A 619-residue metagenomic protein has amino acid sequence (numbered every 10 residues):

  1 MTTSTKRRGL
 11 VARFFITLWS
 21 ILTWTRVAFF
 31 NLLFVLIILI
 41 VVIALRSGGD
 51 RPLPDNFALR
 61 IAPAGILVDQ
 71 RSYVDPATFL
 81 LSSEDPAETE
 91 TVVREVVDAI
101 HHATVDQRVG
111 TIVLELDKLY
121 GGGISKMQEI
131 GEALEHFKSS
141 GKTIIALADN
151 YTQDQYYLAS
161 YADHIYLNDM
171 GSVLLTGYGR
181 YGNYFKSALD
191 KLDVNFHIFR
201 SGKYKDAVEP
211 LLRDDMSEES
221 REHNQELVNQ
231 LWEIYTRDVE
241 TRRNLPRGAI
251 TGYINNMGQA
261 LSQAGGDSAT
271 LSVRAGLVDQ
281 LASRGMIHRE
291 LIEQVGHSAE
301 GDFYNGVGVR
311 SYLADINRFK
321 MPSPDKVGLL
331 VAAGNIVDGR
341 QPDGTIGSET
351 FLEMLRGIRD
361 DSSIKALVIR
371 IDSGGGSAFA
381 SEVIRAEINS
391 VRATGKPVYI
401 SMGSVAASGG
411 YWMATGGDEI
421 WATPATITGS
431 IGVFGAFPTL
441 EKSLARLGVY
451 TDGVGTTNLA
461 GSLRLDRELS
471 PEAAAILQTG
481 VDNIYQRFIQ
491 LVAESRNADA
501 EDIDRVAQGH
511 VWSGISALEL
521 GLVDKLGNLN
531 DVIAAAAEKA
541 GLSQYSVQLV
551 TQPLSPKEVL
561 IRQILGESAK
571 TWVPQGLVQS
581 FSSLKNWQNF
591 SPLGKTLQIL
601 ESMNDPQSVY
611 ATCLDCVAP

Functional and structural regions predicted by a protein language model:
M1-T23: N-terminal Lys/Arg-rich, disordered targeting/topogenic segments
T23-I43: Hydrophobic membrane-insertion alpha-helices, especially the h-region of bacterial N-terminal signal peptides
I40-N56: Aromatic-capped interface at the extracytoplasmic side of an N-terminal signal-anchor transmembrane helix
F57-G182, F319-S443: Cleft-lining beta-strand/loop regions that shape enzyme active-site pockets
G182, K186-E290, E441, A445-L520 (+1 more regions): Charged, glycine-interspersed solvent-exposed loop segments at helix/strand-loop junctions that cap or gate access
T241-R242, L261, D279-S323, F434 (+2 more regions): C-terminal long alpha-helix characteristic of the crotonase
P322-S363, Q552-P619: Intrinsic disorder and flexible/low-complexity segments
R370, R446, E538, S543 (+3 more regions): C-terminal recognition in membrane/secretory proteostasis and scaffolding
